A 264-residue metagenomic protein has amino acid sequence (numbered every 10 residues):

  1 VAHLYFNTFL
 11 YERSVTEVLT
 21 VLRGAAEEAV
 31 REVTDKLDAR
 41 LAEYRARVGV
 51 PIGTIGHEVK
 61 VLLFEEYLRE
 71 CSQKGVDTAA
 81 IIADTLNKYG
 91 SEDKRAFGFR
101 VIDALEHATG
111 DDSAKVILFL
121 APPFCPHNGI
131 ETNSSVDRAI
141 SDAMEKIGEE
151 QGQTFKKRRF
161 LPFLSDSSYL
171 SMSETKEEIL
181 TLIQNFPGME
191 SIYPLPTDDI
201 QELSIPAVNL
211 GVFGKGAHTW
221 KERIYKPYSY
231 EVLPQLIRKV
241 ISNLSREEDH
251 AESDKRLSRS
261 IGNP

Functional and structural regions predicted by a protein language model:
A2-R47, G56: A conserved active-site cap/scaffold subdomain adjacent to cofactor or substrate pockets
T20, A42-D249, R256, I261: An extended, acidic, His-containing surface patch that forms the Zn2+-binding/catalytic region of metallohydrolases
